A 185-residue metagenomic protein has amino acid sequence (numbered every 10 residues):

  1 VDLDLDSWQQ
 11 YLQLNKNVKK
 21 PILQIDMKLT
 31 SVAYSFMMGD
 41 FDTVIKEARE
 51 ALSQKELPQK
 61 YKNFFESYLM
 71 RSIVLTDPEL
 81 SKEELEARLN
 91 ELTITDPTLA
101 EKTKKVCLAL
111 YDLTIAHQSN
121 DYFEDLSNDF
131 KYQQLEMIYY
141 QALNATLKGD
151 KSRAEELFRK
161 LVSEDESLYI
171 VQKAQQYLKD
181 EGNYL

Functional and structural regions predicted by a protein language model:
V1-A51, K60-L69: Membrane-proximal, non-transmembrane interface segments of integral membrane proteins
D2-D4, A33-M38, V74-E79, D112-A116 (+1 more regions): Alpha-helix C-terminal capping/termination sites
D4-N15, F41-Q54, P78-D96, H117-F130 (+1 more regions): Alpha-helical repeat scaffolds
K19, E56-Y61, D96, D129-F130 (+1 more regions): Structural signature of alpha-solenoid helical repeat scaffolds
L23-Y34, F64-S72, A100-D112, E136-L147 (+1 more regions): "A position-specific structural signal for the A-helix of alpha-solenoid helical repeats
Y34, I45-R49, F65-E66, S72-L80 (+5 more regions): Generic alpha-helical hydrophobic packing signal
L57-T103, C107: Aromatic-anchored, glycine/proline-accented short structural segments that stabilize local strand-turns or short
D112-I115, N120-L185: Long, non-transmembrane cytosolic or organellar matrix-exposed soluble domains/tails of integral membrane proteins
